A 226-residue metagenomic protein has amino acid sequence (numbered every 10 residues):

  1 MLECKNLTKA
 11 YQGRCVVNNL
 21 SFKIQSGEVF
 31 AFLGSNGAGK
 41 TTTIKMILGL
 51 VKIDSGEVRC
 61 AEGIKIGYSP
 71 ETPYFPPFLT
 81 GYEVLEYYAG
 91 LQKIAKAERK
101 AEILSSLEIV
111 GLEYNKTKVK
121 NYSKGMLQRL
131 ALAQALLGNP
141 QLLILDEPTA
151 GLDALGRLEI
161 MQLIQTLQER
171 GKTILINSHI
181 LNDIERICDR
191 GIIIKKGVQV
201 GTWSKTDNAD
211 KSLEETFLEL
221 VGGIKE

Functional and structural regions predicted by a protein language model:
E86, G90, A97-Y114: Conserved ABC ATPase "signature" region
L132: Hydrophobic anchor residue at the start of the ABC signature
L143-E147: Catalytic Walker B motif of ABC-type/P-loop ATPase nucleotide-binding domains
A154-G156: Helix N-cap at the start of a conserved alpha-helix in ABC-type nucleotide-binding domains
